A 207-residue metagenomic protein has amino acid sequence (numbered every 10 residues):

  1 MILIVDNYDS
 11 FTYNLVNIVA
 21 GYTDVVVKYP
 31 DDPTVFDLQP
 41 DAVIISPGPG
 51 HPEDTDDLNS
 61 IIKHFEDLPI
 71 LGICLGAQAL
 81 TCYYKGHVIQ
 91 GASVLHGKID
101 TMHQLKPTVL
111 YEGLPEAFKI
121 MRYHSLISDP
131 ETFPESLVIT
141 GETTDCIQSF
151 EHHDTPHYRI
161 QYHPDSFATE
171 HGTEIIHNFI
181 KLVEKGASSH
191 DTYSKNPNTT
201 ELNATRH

Functional and structural regions predicted by a protein language model:
M1, P69-L71, H87, K119 (+1 more regions): Proline-centered loop/turn at the N-terminus of a beta-strand
M1-H64, I73-L75, E170-H207: N-terminal beta1-alpha1 cap of cysteine-dependent amidohydrolase-like domains
A20, T34-Q39, T81-C82, P130-P134 (+1 more regions): Short loop/helix-cap segments at secondary-structure boundaries that form the rim of catalytic
V25-V27, V88, I139: Generic structural signal for residues in well-ordered beta-strands
D41-T108, E112: Cysteine-nucleophile active-site neighborhood
C74, H124, H163: Histidine-centered divalent metal-coordination motifs
T108-D154: Catalytic beta-strand/loop cores that center a nucleophilic Ser/Cys/Thr and support acyl-enzyme chemistry
E142-G186: A glycine-centered loop/beta-turn motif at secondary-structure junctions
